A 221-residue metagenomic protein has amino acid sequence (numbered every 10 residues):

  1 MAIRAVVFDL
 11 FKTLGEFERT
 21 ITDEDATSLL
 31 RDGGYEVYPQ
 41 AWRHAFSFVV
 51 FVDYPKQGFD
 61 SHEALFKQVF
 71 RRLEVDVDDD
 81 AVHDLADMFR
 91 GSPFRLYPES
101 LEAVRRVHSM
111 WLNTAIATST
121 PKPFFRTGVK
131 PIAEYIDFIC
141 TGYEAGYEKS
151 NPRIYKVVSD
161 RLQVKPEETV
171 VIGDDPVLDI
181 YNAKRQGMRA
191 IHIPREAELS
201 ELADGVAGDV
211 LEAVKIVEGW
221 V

Functional and structural regions predicted by a protein language model:
M1-F8, E16-F17, V77-D80, L101 (+2 more regions): Asp-based, Mg2+/Mn2+-dependent phosphohydrolase catalytic module
A2-P98, E102: N-terminal helical cap/lid subdomain that shapes the substrate entry/recognition surface in HAD-like hydrolases
